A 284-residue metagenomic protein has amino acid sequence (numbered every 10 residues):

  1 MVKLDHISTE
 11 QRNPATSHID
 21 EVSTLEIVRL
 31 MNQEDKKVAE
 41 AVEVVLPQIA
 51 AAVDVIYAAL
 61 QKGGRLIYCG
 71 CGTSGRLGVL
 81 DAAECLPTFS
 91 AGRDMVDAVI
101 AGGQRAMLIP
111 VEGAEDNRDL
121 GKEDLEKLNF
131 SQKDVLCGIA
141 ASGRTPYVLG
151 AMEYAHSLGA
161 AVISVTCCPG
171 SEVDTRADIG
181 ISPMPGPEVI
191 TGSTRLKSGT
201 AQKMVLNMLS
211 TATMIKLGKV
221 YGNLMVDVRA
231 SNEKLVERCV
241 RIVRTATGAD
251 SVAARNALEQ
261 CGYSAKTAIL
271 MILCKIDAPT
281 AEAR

Functional and structural regions predicted by a protein language model:
M1-A41: Cofactor-/ligand-binding subdomain signature composed of acidic, glycine-rich, tryptophan-containing flexible loops
E10-P14, A50-D54, R65: Short, positively charged patches
L30-V38, A98-I109, Y221, G262: Gly-rich Lys/Arg/Thr-decorated short loops/hinges at beta-loop-alpha junctions or inter-strand turns that position
E34-V44, P110, V135-G138: Short, basic, glycine/proline-bearing loop/turn elements
V44-A59: A short, well-structured juxtamembrane/interface segment
I67-V205, T213-L217: Glycine-rich phosphate-binding loops that contact phosphosugars or nucleotide phosphates
M208, T213-R284: Short, amphipathic alpha-helical interaction segments embedded in low-complexity terminal/linker regions of eukaryotic
